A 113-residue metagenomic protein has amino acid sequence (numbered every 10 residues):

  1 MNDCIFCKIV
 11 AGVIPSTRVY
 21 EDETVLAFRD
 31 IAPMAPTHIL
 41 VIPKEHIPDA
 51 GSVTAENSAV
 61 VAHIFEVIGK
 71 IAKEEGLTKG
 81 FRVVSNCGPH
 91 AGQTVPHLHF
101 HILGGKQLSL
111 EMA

Functional and structural regions predicted by a protein language model:
M1-A113: HIT superfamily nucleotide-processing domains
